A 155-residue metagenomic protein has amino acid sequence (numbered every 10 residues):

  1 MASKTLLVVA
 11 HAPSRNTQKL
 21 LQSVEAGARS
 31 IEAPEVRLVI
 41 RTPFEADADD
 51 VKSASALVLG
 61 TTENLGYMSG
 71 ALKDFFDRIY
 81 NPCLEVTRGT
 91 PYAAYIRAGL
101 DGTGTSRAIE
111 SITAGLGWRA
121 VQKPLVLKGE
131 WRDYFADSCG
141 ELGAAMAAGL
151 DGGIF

Functional and structural regions predicted by a protein language model:
A2-R29: N-terminal beta1-alpha1 ligand-phosphate binding loop
A12-R15, L65, I96-D101, L127-R132: Short histidine/acidic/glycine/proline-rich micro-motifs that form metal- and phosphate-coordinating active-site loops
L20, A71, T105, F135-S138: Residues at alpha-helix caps and immediate loop-helix transition turns in enzyme cores, especially N- and C-cap
L21-E35, A114-R119: Short helix-loop-beta junction
I31, D47, R119-F155: Glycine-rich phosphate/pyrophosphate-binding loop and the adjoining helix
P34-E45: A short beta-strand-loop structural module common to alpha/beta enzyme folds
P43-A120: Helix-loop-strand module that forms the ligand-binding subsite of alpha/beta enzymes
